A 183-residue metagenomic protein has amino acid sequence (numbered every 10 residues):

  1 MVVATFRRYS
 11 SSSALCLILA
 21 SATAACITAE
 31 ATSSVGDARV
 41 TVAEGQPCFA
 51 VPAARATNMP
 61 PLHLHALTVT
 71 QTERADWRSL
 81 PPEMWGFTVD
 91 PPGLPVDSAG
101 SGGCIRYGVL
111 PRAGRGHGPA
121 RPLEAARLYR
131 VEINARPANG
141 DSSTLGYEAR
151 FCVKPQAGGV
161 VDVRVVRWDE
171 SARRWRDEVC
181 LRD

Functional and structural regions predicted by a protein language model:
V2-L15: Bacterial N-terminal signal peptides that target proteins for export
A22-A25: C-terminal motif of bacterial Sec signal peptides marking the signal peptidase cleavage site
I27-V35, R136-D183: Extended, polar beta-sheet/loop recognition surfaces of beta-rich domains that mediate binding to diverse ligands
D37-T68: Contiguous beta-strand segments within globular domains
A53, I133-P137: A mature extracytoplasmic/lumenal domain signature
N58-P91: Extended low-complexity, serine/threonine- and proline-enriched intrinsically disordered segments
G93-L128, R136-P137: Signal that preferentially marks extracellular ectodomain short beta-strand elements of beta-sandwich modules
